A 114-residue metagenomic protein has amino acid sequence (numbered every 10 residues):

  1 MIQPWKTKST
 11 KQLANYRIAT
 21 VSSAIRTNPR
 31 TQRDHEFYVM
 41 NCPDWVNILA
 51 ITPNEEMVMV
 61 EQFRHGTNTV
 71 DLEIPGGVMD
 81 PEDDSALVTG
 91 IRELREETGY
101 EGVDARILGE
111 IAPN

Functional and structural regions predicted by a protein language model:
M1-K11: A short, amphipathic edge element
I2, F37-R92: Conserved Nudix-box catalytic region and its N-terminal flanking loop in Nudix hydrolases and closely related
K8, R33, G109-I111: Glycine-rich, charged/polar anion/phosphate-binding loops that engage phosphate groups from diverse ligands
T10, V60-Q62, E110: Residue-level detector of high-confidence beta-strand sites
T10-L49, P53: Acidic, metal-coordinating catalytic segment for phosphate/diphosphate chemistry, firing primarily on the Nudix
T20, P43, P53-N54, R64 (+3 more regions): Active-site segment of metal-dependent pyrophosphate-handling enzymes, primarily the Nudix hydrolase catalytic core
I25-R30, S85-E93, E97-T98: Short, charged N-terminal helix-start/capping segments
D34, T69, G102-D104: Short secondary-structure junction motifs
